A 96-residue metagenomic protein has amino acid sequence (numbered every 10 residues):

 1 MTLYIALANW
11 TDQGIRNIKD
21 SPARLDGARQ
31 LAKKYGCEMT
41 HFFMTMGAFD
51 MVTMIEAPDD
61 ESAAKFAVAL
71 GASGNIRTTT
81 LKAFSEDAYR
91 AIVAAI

Functional and structural regions predicted by a protein language model:
M1-I96: A compositional/biophysical signature of low hydrophobicity enriched in polar/charged and small residues
